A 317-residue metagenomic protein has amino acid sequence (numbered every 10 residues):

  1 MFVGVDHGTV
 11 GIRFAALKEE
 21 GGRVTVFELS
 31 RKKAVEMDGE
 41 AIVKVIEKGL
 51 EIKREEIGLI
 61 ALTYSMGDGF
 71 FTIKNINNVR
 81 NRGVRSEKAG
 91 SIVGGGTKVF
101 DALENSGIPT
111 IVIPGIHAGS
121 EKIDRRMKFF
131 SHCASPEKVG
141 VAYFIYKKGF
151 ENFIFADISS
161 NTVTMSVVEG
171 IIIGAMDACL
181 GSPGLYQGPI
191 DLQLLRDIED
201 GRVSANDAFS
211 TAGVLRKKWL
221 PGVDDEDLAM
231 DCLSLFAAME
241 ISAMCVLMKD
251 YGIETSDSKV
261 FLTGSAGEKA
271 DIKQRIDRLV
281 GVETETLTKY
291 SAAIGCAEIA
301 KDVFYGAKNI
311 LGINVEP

Functional and structural regions predicted by a protein language model:
M1-F27, F150-A175: Gly/Thr-rich phosphate-binding beta-strand-loop-beta motif of the actin/hexokinase/Hsp70
V5, I60-L62, P109-G115, A134-P136 (+2 more regions): General beta-strand structural signal in soluble alpha/beta enzymes
K53-F130: Short beta-strand-loop/turn "lid" adjacent to the catalytic site in phosphate-handling enzymes
K122, R126-N152, E169-D225: Glycine-rich phosphate-binding loop plus the immediately following alpha-helix
F130-V139, A156-S160, T284-A292: Active-site nucleophile and cofactor-binding loops and adjacent substrate-binding regions of central metabolic enzymes
V203-T255: Adenine-nucleotide phosphate-binding core of ATP-dependent small-molecule kinases
I253-I276: Glycine-rich phosphate-binding loops at beta-strand->alpha-helix junctions
G267, Q274-R275, V282-P317: Glycine-rich phosphate-binding/hydrolytic loop that grips phosphoryl groups
